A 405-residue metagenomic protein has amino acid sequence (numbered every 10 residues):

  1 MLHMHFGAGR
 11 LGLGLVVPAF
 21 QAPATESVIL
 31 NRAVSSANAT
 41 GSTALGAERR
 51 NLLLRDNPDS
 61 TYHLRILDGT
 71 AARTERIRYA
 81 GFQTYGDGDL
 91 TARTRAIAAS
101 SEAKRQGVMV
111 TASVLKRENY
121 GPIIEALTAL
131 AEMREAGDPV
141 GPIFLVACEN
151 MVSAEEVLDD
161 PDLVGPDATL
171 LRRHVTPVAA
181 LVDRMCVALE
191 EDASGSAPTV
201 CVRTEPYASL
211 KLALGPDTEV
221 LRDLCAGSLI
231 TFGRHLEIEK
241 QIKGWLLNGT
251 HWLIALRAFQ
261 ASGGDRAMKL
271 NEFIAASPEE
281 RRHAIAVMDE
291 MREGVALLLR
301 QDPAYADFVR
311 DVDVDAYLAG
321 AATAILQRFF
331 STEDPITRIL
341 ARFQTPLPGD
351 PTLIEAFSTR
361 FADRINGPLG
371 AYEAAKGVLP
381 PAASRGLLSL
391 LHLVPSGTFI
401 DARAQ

Functional and structural regions predicted by a protein language model:
M1-Q405: Substrate/ligand-engaging "lid" and interaction regions
